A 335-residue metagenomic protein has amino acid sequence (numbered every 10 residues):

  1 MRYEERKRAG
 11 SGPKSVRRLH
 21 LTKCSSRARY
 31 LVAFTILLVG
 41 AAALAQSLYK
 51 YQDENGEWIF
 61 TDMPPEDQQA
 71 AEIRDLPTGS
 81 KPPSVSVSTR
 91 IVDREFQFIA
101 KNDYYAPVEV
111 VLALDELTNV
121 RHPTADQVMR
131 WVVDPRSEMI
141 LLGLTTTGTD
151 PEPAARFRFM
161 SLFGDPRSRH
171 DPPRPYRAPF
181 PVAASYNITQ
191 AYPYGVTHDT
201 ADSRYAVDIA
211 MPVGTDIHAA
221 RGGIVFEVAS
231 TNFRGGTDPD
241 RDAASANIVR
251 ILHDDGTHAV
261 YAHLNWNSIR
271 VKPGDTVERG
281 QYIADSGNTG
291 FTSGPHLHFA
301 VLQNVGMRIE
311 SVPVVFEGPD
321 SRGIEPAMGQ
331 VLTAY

Functional and structural regions predicted by a protein language model:
M1-R27: N-terminal secretory signal peptides that target proteins for export/translocation
Y3-R6, C24, L44-Q97, D103-I140 (+1 more regions): Short, cationic interaction patches enriched in Lys/Arg with P/S/T/G and frequent prolines that mark the mature domain
G40-A42: N-terminal signal peptide c-region/cleavage motif recognized by signal peptidases
V128-S245: Surface-exposed, glycine-biased beta-strand/turn segments
P173-T189, H218, R241-A244, I269-E278 (+1 more regions): Acidic, glycine-rich catalytic/binding loops that coordinate metals and/or anionic ligands
P212, H218, D255-G280: Short histidine-centered loop motifs in beta-beta connectors
N232-R241, S286-H298: Active-site loop architecture of trypsin-fold serine endopeptidases
V249, E278-G290: Short hydrophobic beta/alpha edge segments that flank linear recognition/processing sites
